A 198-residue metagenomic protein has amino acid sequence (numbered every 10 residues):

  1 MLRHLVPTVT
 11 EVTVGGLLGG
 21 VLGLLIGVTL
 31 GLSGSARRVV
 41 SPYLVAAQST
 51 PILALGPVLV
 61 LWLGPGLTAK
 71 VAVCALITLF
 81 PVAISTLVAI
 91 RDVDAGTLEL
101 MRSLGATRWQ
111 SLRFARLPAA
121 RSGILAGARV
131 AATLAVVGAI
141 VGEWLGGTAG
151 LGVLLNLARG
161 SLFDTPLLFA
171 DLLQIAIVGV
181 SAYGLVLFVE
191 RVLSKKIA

Functional and structural regions predicted by a protein language model:
M1-L17, L157: Periplasmic/extracellular loop-to-transmembrane helix junction in inner-membrane transport proteins
L5, V9, V39-A47, T86 (+5 more regions): Hydrophobic alpha-helical elements at and bordering transmembrane segments of multi-pass membrane proteins
V14-L44: Transmembrane-helix boundary motif in ABC transporter permease subunits
G34, R91, S122, F169-A198: C-terminal transmembrane helix and the adjacent membrane-cytosol boundary/short C-terminal tail of inner/organellar
V45-P81, V88-A89: Generic hydrophobic transmembrane alpha-helix motif, especially the helices
T50, I90-G96, L100-A120, S161: Short helix-to-coil transition segments within interhelical loops that connect adjacent transmembrane helices
L61-W62, I90, V137-I175, S194-A198: Glycine-rich helix-loop "coupling/hinge" segments at transmembrane-helix boundaries in multipass transporters
A72-L76, R108-G142: Transmembrane alpha-helices
